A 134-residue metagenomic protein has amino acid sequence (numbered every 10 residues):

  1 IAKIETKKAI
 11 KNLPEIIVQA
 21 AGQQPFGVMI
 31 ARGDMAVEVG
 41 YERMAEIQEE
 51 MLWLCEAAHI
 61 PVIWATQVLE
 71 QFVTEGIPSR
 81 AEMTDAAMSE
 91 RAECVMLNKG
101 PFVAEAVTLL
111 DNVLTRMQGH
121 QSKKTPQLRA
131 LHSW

Functional and structural regions predicted by a protein language model:
I1-T66, E70-E90, L97-W134: Conserved alpha/beta-domain cores
